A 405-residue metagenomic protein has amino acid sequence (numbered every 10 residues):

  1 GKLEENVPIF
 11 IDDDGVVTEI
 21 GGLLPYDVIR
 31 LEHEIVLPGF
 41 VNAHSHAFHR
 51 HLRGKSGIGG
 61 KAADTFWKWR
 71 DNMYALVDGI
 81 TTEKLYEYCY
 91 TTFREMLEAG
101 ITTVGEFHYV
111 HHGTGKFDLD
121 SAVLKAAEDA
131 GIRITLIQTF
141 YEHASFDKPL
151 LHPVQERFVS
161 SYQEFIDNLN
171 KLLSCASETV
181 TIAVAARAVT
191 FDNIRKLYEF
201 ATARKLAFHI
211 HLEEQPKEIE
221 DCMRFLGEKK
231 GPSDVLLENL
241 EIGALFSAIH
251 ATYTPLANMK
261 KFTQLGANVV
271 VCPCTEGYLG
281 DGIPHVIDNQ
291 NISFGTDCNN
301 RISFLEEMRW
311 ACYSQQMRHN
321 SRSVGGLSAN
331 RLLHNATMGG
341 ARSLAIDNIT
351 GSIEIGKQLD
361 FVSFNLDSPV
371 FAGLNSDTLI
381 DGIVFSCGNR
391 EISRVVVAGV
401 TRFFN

Functional and structural regions predicted by a protein language model:
G1-L37: Histidine-rich, glycine-flanked metal-binding segment
P38-R50, A207-P216: Histidine-centered catalytic micro-motifs
H51-L85, H143-Y162, Q215-G243, N268 (+1 more regions): Active-site gating loops and adjacent loop-to-helix segments of metal-dependent hydrolytic enzymes
K55-R133, Q163-S177: Alpha-helical scaffold segments that flank or form the walls of functional sites
G113-T252: Metal-coordinating catalytic core of metallo-dependent amide/deamination hydrolases
A201-A207, E241-A244, K261-V270, D288-I292 (+1 more regions): Glycine-enriched alpha-helix->loop->beta-strand junction motifs that scaffold or abut catalytic
E238-E241, H285-V370: His/Asp/Glu-enriched, well-ordered alpha-helical/loop segment that forms or immediately abuts the divalent-metal
Q358-F404: C-terminal cap of metal-dependent C-N hydrolases
